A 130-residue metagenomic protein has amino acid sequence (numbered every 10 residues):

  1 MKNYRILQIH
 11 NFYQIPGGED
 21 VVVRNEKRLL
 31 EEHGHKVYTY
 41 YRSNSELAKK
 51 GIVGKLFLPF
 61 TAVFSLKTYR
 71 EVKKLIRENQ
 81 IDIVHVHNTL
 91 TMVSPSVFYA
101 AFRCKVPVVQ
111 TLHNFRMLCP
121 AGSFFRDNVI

Functional and structural regions predicted by a protein language model:
M1-N44, R77-N79, V97-P107: N-terminal subdomain of nucleotide-sugar transferases
F12, L30, T89-T91, M117: Alpha-helical and His/Cys-centered functional microenvironments
P16, L47, V93, L118-C119: Generic structural signal for helix capping and beta-alpha/helix-loop junctions
V23, T68, V93-S94: Amphipathic coiled-coil/heptad-repeat helices and related helical stalk/stem segments that mediate oligomerization
R42-K74, V86-N88: A short, charged, and often flexible helix/loop element on the N-terminal side of the glycosyltransferase catalytic
K50, P95-V97: A short acidic (Asp/Glu
K50-K55, L112-I130: Acceptor-binding helix/loop patch of EC 2.4 sugar-transfer enzymes, predominantly nucleotide-sugar-dependent
K74-V93, P107-H113: Short N-terminal targeting/anchoring amphipathic segment
